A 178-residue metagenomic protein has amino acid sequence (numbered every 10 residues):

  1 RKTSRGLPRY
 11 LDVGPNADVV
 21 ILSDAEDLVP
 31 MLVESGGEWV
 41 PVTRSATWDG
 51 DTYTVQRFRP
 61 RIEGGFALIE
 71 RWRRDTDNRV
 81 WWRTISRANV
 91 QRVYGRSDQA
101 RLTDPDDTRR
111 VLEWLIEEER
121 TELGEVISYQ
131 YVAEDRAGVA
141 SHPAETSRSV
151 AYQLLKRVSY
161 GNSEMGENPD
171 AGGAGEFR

Functional and structural regions predicted by a protein language model:
R1-R178: Conserved catalytic cores of ATP-dependent inositol ring kinases
